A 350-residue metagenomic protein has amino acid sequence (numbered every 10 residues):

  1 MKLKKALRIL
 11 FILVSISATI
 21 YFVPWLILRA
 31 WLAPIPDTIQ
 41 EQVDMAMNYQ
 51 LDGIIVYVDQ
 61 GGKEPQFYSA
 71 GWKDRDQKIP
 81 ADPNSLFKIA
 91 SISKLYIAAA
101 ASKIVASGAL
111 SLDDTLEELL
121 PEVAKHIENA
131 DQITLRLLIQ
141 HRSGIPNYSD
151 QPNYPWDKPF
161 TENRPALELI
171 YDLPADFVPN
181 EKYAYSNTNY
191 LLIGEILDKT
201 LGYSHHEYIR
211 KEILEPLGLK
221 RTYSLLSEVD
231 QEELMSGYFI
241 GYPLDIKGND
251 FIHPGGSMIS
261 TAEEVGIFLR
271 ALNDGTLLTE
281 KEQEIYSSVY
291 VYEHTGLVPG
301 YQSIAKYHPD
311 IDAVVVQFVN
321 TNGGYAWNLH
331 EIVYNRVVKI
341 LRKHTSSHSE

Functional and structural regions predicted by a protein language model:
M1-S69, P243-E350: Catalytic loop of the DD-peptidase/beta-lactamase superfamily, centered on the K-T-G motif and neighboring
I35, I39-Q42, E64-Q66, S93 (+11 more regions): Stable alpha-helical elements in mature extracytoplasmic
Y49-D52, Q77-L137, F177-Y185, H253-G256: Short active-site loop at a secondary-structure junction that contains or immediately precedes the catalytic residue(s)
D74-D82, A326-I332: A short, polar/charged loop-to-alpha-helix boundary motif
D76, R164-D176, G237-N249: The feature captures the short pre-catalytic strand/loop hairpin that immediately precedes and shapes the active-site
K88-S91, A106-P146, K199-F239: Active-site helix/loop module of the DD-peptidase/beta-lactamase fold, centered on the serine-lysine SxxK catalytic
S102-S107, G194-K199, I267-N273: Short glycine/serine- and small hydrophobic-enriched flexible loop segments
P152-S227, G256, E263: Catalytic-site signature segments of enzymes, centered on catalytic residues
